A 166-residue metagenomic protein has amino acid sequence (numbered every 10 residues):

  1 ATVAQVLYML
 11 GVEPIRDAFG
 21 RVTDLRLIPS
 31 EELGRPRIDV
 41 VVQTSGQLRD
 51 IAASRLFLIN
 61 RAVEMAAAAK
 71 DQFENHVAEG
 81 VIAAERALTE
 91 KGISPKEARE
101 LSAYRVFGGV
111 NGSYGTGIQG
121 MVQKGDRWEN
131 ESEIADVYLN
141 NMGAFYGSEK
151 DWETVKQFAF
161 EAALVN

Functional and structural regions predicted by a protein language model:
A1-N166: Ligand/cofactor-recognition surfaces for anionic moieties
